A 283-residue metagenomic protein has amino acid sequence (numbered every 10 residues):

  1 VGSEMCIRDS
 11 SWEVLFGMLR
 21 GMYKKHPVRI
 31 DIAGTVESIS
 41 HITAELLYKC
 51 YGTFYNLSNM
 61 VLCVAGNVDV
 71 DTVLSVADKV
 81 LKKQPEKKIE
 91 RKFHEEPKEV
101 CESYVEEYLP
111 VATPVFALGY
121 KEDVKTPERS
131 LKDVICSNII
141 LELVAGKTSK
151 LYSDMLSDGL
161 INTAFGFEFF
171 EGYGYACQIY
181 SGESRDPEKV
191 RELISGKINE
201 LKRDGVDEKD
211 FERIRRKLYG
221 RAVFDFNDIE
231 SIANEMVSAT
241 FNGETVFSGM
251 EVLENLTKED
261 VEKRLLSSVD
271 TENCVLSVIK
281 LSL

Functional and structural regions predicted by a protein language model:
S3, E95-P110, R216-D225: Short, conserved secondary-structure transition motifs
S3-E4, R8-I89, F116, E122 (+4 more regions): Charge-rich, well-structured scaffold segments of protease-associated domains
E86, R91, Y104-E106: Long hydrophobic alpha-helical segments that form multi-pass transmembrane helix bundles in integral membrane proteins
I139-E142: Helix-start/capping segments and mature chain N-termini
